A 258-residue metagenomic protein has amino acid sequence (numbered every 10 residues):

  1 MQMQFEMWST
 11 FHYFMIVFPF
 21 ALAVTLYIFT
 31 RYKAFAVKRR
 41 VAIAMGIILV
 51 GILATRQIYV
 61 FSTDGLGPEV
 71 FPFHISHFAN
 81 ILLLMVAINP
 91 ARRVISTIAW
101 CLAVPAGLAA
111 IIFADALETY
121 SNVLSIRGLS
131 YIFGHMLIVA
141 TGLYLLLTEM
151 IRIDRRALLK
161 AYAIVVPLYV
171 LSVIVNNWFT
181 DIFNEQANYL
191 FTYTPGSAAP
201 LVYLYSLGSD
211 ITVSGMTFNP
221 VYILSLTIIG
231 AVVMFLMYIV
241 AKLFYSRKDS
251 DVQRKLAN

Functional and structural regions predicted by a protein language model:
Q4-F18, A161, F179-M234: Membrane-interface transmembrane-helix boundary segments in multi-pass integral membrane proteins
Y13-A21, P72-L82, A99, I112 (+1 more regions): Membrane-embedded alpha-helical segments of multi-pass membrane proteins, especially the transmembrane helices
Y13-R31, L49-A54, Y169-V173, T227-V240: Hydrophobic core of alpha-helical transmembrane segments in multi-pass integral membrane proteins
V24-I28, L82-M85, L137-R155, V170: Alpha-helical transmembrane segments in multipass membrane proteins, preferentially the mid-helix core
I28-A36, I151, L236-K255: Membrane-interface capping segments at transmembrane-helix boundaries
T30-A42, I88-S96, T148-L159: Membrane-interface helix-boundary motifs at transmembrane edges
L49-I58, A103-D115, V165-I174: Aromatic-anchored segments of alpha-helical transmembrane domains
I88-L146: Membrane-proximal helix-loop-helix units in multi-pass membrane proteins
